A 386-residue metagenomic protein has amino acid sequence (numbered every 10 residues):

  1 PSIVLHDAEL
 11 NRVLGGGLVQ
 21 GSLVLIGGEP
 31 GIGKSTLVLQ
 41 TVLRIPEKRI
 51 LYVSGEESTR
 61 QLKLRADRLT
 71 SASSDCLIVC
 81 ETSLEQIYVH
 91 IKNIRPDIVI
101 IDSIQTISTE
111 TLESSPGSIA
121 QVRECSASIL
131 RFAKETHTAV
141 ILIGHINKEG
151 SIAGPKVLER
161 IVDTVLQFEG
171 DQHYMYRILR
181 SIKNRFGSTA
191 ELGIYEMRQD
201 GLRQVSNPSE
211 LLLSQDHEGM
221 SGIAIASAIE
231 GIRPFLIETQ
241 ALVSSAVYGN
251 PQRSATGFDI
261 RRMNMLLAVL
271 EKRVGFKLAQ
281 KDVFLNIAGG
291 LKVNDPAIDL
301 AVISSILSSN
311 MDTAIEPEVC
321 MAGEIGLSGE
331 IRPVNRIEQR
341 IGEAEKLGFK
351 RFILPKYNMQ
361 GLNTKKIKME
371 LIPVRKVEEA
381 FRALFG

Functional and structural regions predicted by a protein language model:
P1-L14, V19-L25, I32-V42, E47-R49 (+5 more regions): Peripheral, non-AAA+ core regions of ATP-driven protein-machinery
E29, G55: P-loop (Walker A) phosphate-binding loop of NTP-binding proteins
I50-S54: Conserved RecA-like ASCE P-loop NTPase motor core of nucleic-acid helicases/translocases
T59: Divalent metal-dependent catalytic cores for phosphoryl transfer on phosphate-bearing substrates
L77-V79: Conserved SAM-binding strand-loop segment of SAM-dependent methyltransferases
